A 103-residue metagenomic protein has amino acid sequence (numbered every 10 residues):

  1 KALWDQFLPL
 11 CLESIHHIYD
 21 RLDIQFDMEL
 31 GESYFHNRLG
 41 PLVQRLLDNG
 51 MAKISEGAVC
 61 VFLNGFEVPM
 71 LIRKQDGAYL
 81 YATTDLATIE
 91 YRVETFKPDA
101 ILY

Functional and structural regions predicted by a protein language model:
K1-Y103: NTP-dependent nucleotidyl-transfer catalytic core
